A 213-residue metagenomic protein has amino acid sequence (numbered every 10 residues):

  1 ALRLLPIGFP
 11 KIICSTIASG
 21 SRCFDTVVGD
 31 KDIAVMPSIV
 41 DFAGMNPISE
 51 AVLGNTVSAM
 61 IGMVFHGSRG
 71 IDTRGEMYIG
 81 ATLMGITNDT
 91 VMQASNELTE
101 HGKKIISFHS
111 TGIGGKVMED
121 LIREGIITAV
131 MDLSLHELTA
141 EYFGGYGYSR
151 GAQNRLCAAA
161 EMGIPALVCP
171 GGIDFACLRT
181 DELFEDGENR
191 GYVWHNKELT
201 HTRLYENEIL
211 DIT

Functional and structural regions predicted by a protein language model:
A1, I12-S15, M77-M84, I106 (+1 more regions): Short glycine-rich or small-residue beta-strand-to-loop segments that form or flank ligand, phosphate, metal/Fe-S
A1, I17-S19, G80-T90, T111-I113 (+2 more regions): Gly/Ser/Thr-rich loops at beta-strand to alpha-helix junctions that form or flank small-molecule/cofactor-binding
L2-V28, A34-I39, I106-S110, Q153-P170: Short, acidic/small-residue loops that bind anionic groups at enzyme active sites
S19-D30, V117-I122, D174-L183: Glycine-rich, charge-decorated loop segments at or immediately adjacent to ligand/cofactor-binding or catalytic sites
S21-I86: Cap/lid and interdomain-hinge subdomains that line or gate substrate/regulatory clefts in soluble alpha/beta enzymes
P37-I39, I106-E124, M131-H136, G172: A structural signal for small-residue-enriched, beta-sheet-centric alpha/beta enzyme cores and oligomeric scaffold folds
Y78-G112, K116, D120-R123: Glycine-rich phosphate/diphosphate-binding loop of Rossmann-like nucleotide-binding domains
L133-I212: A glycine- and small/hydrophobic-rich beta-loop-beta segment that serves as a flexible "lid/hinge" or phosphate-binding
